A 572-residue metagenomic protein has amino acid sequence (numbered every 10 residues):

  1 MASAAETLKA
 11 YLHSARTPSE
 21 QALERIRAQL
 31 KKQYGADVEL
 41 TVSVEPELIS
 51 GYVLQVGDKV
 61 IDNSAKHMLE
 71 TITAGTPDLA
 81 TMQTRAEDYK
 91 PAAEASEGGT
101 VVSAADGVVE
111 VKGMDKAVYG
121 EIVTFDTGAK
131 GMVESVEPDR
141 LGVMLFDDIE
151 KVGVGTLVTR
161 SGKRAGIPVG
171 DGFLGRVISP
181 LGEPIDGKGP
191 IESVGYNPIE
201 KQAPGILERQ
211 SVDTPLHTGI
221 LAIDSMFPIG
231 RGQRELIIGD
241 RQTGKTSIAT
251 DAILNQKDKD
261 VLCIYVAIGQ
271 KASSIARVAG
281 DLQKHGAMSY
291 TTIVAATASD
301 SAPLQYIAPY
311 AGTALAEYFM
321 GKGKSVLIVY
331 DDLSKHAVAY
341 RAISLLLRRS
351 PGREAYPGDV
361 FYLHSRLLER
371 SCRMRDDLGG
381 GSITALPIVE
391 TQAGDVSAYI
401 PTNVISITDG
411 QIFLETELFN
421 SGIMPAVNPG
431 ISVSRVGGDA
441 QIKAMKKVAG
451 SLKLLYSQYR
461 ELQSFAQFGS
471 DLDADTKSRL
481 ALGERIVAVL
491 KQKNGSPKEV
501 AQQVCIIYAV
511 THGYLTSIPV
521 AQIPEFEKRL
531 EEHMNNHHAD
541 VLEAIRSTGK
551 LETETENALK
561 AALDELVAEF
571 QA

Functional and structural regions predicted by a protein language model:
M1-A80: Elongated, mostly alpha-helical coiled-coil "stalk/stator" tethers of large membrane protein machines
R16-E20, P46-L48, V60, D148-K151 (+16 more regions): Conserved nucleotide-binding/hydrolysis micro-motifs of P-loop NTPases
Y34-V38, A80-A92, G219-I223, G312 (+1 more regions): Phosphate-interacting basic helix/loop segments used at nucleotide- and nucleic-acid interfaces
D78-R176, L181-I185: N-terminal accessory targeting/assembly segments
K151, K335, L345-A572: Conserved catalytic/coupling modules of large nucleotide/cofactor-utilizing molecular machines
T156-V158, A165, V169-G172, I185-Q233 (+3 more regions): P-loop NTPase nucleotide-binding/switch module
R241-L262, A267-I268, A272-S274, K284-G286 (+1 more regions): Conserved P-loop NTPase nucleotide-binding/switch module
